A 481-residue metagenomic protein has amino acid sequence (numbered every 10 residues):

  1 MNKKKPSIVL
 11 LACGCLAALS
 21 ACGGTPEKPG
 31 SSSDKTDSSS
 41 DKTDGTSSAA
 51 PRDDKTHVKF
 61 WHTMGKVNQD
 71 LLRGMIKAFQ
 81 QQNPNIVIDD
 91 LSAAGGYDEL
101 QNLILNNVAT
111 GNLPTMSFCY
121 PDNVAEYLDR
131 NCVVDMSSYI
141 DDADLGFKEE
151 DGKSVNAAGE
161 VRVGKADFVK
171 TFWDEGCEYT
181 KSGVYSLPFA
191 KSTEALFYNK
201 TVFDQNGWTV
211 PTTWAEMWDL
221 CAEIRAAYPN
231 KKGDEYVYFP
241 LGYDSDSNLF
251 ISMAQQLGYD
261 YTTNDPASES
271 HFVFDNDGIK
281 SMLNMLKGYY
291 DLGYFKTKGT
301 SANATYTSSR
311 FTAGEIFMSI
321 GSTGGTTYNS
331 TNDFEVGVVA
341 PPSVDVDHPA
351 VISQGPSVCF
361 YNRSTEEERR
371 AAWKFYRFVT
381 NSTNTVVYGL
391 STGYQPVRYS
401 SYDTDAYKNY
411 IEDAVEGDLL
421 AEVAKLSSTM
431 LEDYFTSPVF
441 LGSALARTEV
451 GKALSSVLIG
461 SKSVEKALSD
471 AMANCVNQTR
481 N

Functional and structural regions predicted by a protein language model:
C22-S31: Bacterial lipoprotein signal-peptidase II cleavage site
A50, S137-D167, N230, V237-F239 (+4 more regions): Short, solvent-exposed loop/beta-turn-alpha elements that line the ligand-binding surface or hinge of extracytoplasmic
D54-K59, M64-V124, T305: Early extracytoplasmic/lumenal segment of secretory-pathway proteins
T56, V87, T110, S182 (+6 more regions): Extracytoplasmic/periplasmic substrate-recognition and gating elements
D122-T193, G337-V339, K425: Hinge/lid segment of periplasmic solute-binding proteins
T171-L196, W218-H271, K287: Extracytoplasmic/periplasmic solute-binding protein
Y179, A267, I352, E416-N474 (+1 more regions): C-terminal capping/gating helix-and-loop segments adjacent to ligand/active sites or protein-protein/ligand interfaces
L220-E223, A267-T300: Glycine-centered hinge/linker elements that transmit conformational signals in sensory and ligand-binding systems
